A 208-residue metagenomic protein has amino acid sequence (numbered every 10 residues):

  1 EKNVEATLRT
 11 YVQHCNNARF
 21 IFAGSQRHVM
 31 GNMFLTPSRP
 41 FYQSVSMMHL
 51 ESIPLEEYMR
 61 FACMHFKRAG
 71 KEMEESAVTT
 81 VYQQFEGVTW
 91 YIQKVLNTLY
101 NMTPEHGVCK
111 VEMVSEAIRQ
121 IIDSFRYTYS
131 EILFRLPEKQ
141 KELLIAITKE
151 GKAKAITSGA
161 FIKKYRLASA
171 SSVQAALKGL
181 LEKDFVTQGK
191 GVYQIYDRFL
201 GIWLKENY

Functional and structural regions predicted by a protein language model:
E1-Q26, L35: Conserved Walker B catalytic segment
T7, T98, G179: Alpha-helical DNA-recognition elements
Q13, Y127-Y208: C-terminal leucine-rich, beta-strand-based interaction scaffolds used for sensing/assembly
R27-V45: Short regulatory helix/loop adjacent to the ATP-binding pocket of P-loop NTPases
S46-E57: Conserved AAA+ ATPase "SRH/arginine-finger" region at the nucleotide-binding site
L55-C63, S158: An amphipathic alpha-helix signature
C63-T128, E138, K190: Amphipathic alpha-helical "lid/sensor" segments that cap RecA-like P-loop NTPase cores
